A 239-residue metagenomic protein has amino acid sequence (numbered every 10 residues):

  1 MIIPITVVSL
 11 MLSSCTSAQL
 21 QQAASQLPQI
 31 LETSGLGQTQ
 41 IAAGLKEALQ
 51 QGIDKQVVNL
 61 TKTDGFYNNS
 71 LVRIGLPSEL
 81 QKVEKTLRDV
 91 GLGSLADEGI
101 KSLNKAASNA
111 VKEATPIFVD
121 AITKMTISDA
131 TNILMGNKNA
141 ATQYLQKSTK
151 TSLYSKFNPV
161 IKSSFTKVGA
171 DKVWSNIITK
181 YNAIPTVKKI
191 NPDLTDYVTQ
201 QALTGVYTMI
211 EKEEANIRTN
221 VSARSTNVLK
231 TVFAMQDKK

Functional and structural regions predicted by a protein language model:
M1-I3: Bacterial N-terminal signal peptides that target proteins for export
T6-V8: Hydrophobic helical h-region of N-terminal Sec-dependent signal peptides in bacterial secretory/periplasmic proteins
M11-S14: C-terminal motif of bacterial Sec signal peptides marking the signal peptidase cleavage site
T16-A18: Bacterial signal peptide processing site
Q21-S102: N-terminal Sec/ER secretory leader and immediately downstream segment of secreted/extracellular precursors
S25, A202-K239: A cross-kingdom marker for long, charged
G93-S164: Mid-length scaffold segments of soluble, non-membrane domains
V160-Q201: An amphipathic alpha-helical core segment
